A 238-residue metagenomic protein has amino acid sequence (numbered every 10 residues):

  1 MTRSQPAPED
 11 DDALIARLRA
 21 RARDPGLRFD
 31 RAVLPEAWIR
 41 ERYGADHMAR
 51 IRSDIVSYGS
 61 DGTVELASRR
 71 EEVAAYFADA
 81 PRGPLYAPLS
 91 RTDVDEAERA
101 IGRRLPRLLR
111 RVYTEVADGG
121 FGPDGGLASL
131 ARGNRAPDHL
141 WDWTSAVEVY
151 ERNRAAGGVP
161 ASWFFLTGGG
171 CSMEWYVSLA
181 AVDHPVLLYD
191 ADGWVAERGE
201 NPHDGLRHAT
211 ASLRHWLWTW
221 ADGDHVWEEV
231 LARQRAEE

Functional and structural regions predicted by a protein language model:
T2-M173: A surface-exposed partner-binding patch
G119, S172, D183, V195 (+1 more regions): Short loop/turn segments at secondary-structure transitions that flank enzyme active sites
G126-S129, L179-P185: Short, surface-exposed, charged loop/turn segments at secondary-structure junctions
T167-G169, A180, Y189-D192: Structured loops at beta-to-helix junctions and adjacent beta-edge loops in soluble globular domains
M173-L179: Short, surface-exposed beta-strand/loop micro-motifs that present aromatic residues
L188-G223: A recognition module on extended beta-rich or small alphabeta surfaces enriched in W/G with H and D/E
W216-E238: Low-complexity, Gly/Ser/Thr/Pro-rich intrinsically disordered linker/tail segments
